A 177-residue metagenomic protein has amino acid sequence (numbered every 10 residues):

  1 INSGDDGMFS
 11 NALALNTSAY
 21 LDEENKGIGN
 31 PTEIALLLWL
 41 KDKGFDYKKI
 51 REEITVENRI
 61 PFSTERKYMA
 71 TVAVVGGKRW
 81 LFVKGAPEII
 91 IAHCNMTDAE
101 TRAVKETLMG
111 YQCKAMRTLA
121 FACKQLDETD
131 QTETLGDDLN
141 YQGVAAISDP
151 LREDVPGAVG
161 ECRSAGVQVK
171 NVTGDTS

Functional and structural regions predicted by a protein language model:
I1-Y141, I147, G160-E161, A165 (+1 more regions): Cytosolic catalytic regions of ATP/NTP-dependent phosphoryl-transfer enzymes
L151-E161: The conserved cystathionine-beta-synthase
